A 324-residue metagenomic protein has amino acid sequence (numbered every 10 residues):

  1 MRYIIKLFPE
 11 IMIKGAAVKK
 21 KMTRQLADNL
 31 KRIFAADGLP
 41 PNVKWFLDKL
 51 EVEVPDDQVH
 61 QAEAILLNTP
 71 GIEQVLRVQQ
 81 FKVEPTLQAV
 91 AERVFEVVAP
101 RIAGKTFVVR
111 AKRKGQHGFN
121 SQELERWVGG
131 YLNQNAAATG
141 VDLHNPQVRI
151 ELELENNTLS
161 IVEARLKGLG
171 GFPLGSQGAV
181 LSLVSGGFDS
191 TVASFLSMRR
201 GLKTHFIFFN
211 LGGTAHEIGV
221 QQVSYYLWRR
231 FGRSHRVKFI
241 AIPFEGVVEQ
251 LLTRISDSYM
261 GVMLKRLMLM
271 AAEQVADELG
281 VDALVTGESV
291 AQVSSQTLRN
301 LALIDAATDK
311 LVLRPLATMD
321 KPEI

Functional and structural regions predicted by a protein language model:
M1-L181, T191-V237, A306: RNA-binding accessory domains that recognize and position tRNA/RNA substrates
D48, A241-F244, S289: A glycine-rich phosphate-binding loop feature that marks nucleotide/adenosyl-phosphate handling sites
F81-T86, R149, G246-E249, D320-E323: A short acidic, often aromatic-flanked loop/helix-cap motif at beta-alpha or helix-coil junctions that lines enzyme
G130-L132, R165, G171-Q177, V248 (+1 more regions): Active-site adenylate/phosphate-handling loop in enzymes that bind or generate adenylated species
S182, F206-F208, A241, T286 (+1 more regions): Structural beta-sheet core signal
S185, F209-L211, F244: Cofactor-binding loop segments of dinucleotide-utilizing enzymes, especially the Rossmann-like FAD- and NAD(P)+-binding
V220, S224, A272, I324: Aromatic/hydrophobic pocket-lining residues that form π-stacking "cages" and hydrophobic walls in ligand
R229-S256: S-adenosyl-L-methionine
